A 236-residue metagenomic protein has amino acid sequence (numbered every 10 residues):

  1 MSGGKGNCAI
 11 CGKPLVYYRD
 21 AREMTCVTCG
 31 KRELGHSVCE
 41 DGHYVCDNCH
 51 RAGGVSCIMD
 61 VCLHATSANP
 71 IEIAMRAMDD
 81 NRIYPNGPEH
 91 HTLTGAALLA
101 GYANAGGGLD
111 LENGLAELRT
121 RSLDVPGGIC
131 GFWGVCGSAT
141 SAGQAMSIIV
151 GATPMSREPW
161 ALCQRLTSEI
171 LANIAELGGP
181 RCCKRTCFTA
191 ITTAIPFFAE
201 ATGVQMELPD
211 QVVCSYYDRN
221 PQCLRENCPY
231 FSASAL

Functional and structural regions predicted by a protein language model:
K5, E23-C26, H36, H43 (+2 more regions): Residues immediately within or flanking Cys/His clusters that coordinate Zn2+ in small zinc-binding modules
C8-C11, C26-C29, C39, C46-C49: Short cysteine-rich clusters marking metal-coordination/redox-active sites
L15, E33, V45, G53: Cys/His-rich microdomains that often coordinate metals
V16-Y18, R22, D110-E112, L177-R185 (+1 more regions): Flexible, glycine/charged-enriched surface loops at secondary-structure junctions
Y18-A21, L34-E40, S56-D60: Short Cys/His-rich "knuckle" micro-motifs
L63-G95, P180: Polybasic, low-complexity association/targeting segments
H90, G128-I148: Conserved phosphate/anionic-ligand binding catalytic regions in large, soluble enzymes, centered on
I149-A199: A structural-propensity feature for long, helix-poor, extended segments
